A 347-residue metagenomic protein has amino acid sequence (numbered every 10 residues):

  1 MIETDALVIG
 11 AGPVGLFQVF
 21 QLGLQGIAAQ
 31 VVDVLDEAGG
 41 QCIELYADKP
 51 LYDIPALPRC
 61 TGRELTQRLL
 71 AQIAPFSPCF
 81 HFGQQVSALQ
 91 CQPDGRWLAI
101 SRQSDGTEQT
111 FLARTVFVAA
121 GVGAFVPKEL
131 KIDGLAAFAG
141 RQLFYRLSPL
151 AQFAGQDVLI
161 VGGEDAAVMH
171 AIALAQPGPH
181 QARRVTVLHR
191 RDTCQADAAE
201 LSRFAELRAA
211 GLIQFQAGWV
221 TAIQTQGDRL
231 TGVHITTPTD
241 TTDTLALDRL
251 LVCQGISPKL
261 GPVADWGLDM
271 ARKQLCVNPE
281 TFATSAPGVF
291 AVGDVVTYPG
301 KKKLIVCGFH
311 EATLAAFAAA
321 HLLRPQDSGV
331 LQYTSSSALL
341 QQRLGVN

Functional and structural regions predicted by a protein language model:
M1-I9, L24-Q25, E37, F80-Q156 (+5 more regions): FAD-binding core/adjacent interface of flavoenzyme oxidoreductases
I2-E3, V8-D36, A139-A198, T241-D243 (+3 more regions): Rossmann-like dinucleotide/flavin-binding elements
D36-C60, D197-R203: Conserved N-terminal glycine-rich FAD pyrophosphate-binding loop of Rossmann-like flavoproteins
Y52-R59, I132-G134, L304-V306: Short glycine-enriched, charge-decorated loop/helix-capping segments at active-site entrances that position
I54-C79: Conserved FAD-binding subdomain of flavin-dependent enzymes
I73-A113, G178-P279, S328-V330, T334: A Rossmann-like FAD-binding core segment of flavoenzymes
A320-N347: Active-site-proximal substrate-binding core of FAD-dependent oxidoreductases
